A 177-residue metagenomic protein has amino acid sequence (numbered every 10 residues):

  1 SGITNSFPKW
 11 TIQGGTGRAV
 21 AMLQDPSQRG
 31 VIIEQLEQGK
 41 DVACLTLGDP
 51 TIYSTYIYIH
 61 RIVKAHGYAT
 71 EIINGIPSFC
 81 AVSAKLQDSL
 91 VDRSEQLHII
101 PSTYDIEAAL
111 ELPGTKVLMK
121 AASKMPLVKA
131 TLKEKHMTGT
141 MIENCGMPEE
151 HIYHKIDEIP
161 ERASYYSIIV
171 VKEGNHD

Functional and structural regions predicted by a protein language model:
S1-Y68, D157-I159, S167-I168, K172-H176: Class I S-adenosyl-L-methionine
G15-A19, A81-S83, P101, L127 (+1 more regions): Short, charged, surface-exposed secondary-structure boundary motifs
R18-P26, K85-D88, E111-T115, Y153-I159: Short, surface-exposed amphipathic charged segments that create phosphate/polyanion-binding patches used for binding
Q28-V31, Y104-A108, L127: Short acidic active-site motifs
G30-E37, A69, D88-V91, K133-T138 (+2 more regions): Generic secondary-structure signature for well-ordered alpha-helical cores
V42, L110-D177: A contiguous loop/helix-start segment that scaffolds small-molecule binding in enzyme catalytic cores
C44-T46, I72-G75, M141-I142: General beta-strand structural signal in soluble alpha/beta enzymes
T51-L112, P160, G174: Class I SAM-dependent methyltransferase SAM-binding "motif I" and its flanking Rossmann-like core
